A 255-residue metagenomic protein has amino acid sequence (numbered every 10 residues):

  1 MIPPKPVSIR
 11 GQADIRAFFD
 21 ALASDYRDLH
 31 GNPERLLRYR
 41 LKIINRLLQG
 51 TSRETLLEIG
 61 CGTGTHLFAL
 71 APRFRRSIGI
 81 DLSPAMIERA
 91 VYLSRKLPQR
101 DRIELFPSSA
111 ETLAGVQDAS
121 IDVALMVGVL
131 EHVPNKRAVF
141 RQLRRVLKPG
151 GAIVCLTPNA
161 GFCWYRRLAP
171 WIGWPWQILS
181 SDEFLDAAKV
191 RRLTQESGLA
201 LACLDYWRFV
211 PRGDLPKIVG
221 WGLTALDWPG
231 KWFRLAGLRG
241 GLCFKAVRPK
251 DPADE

Functional and structural regions predicted by a protein language model:
I2-T51, L215, D227: Conserved class I S-adenosyl-L-methionine
R53-G62: Conserved class I S-adenosyl-L-methionine
T65-T112: Class I SAM-dependent methyltransferase SAM/SAH-binding core
L125: A conserved beta-strand element that flanks and buttresses the S-adenosyl-L-methionine
R137-P149: A short glycine-rich, Lys/Arg-flanked "PGG" loop and its adjoining helix->strand segment in the class I
V154-W176: Conserved class I S-adenosyl-L-methionine
L168-P175, R192, A202-E255: A C-terminal cap/extension of S-adenosyl-L-methionine-dependent methyltransferases that defines the acceptor-substrate
I172-K189: Acceptor-substrate binding/catalytic loop of class I
